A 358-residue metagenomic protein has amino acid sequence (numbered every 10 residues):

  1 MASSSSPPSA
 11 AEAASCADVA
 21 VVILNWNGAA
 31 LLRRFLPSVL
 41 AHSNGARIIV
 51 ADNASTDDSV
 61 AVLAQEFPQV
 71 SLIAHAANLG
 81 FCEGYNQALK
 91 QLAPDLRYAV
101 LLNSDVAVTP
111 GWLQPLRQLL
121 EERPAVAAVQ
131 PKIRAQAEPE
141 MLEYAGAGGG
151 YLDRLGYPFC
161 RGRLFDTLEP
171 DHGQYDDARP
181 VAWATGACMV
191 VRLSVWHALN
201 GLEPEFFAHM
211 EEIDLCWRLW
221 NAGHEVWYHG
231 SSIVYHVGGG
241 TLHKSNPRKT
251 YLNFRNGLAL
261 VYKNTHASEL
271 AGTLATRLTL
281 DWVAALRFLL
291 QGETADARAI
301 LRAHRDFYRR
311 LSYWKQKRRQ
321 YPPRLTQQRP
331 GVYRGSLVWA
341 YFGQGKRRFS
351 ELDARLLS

Functional and structural regions predicted by a protein language model:
V22, A222-F342: Active-site-adjacent helix/loop segment of glycosyltransferases that harbors family-specific signature motifs
P37-A46: Short, acidic, metal-binding catalytic loop of nucleotide-sugar glycosyltransferases
S38, D52-A61, A77: A conserved acidic beta->alpha catalytic loop
G45-A54, I73-H75: Short beta-strand/loop segment that forms part of the nucleotide-sugar
A74-L92, S104-V106: Glycine-rich, basic loop-to-helix element that forms the pyrophosphate-binding segment of sugar-nucleotide handling
A99: Short aromatic/hydrophobic "clamp" motif used to bind/position activated sugar donors
A107-G146, G150-Y157: Conserved donor NDP-sugar-binding/catalytic core segment of glycosyltransferases
D176-I233: A short, conserved alpha-helix in the catalytic core of glycosyltransferases
